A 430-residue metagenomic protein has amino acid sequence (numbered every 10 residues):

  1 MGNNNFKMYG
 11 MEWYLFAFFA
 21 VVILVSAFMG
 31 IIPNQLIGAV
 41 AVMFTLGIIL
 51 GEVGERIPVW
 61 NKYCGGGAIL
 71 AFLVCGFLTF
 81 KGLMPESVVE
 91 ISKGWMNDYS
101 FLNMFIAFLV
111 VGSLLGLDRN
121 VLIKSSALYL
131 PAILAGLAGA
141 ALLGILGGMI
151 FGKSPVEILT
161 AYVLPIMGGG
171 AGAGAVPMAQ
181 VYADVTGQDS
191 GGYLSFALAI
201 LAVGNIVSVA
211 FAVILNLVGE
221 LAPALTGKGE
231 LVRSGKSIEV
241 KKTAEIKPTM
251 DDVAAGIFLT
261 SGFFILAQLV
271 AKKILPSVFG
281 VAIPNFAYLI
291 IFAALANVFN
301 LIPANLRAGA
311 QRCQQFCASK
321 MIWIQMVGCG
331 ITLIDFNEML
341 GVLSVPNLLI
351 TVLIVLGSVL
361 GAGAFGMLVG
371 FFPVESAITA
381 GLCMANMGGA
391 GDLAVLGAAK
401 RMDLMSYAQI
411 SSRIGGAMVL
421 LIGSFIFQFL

Functional and structural regions predicted by a protein language model:
L15-A20, L36-I48, Y63-T79, L102-L109 (+2 more regions): Hydrophobic mid-bilayer segments of alpha-helices in multi-pass membrane transport proteins, especially secondary
F18-I31, L46, A199-I302: Membrane-embedded hairpin module used as a gating/binding unit in multi-pass transport and secretion proteins
F18-V22, F108-L109, P346-L430: C-terminal transmembrane helix pair
I31-T45, K93-L109, A135, L159-I166 (+4 more regions): Structural signature of hydrophobic alpha-helical transmembrane segments
N34-L36, I49-L70, M84-V88, S92-S100 (+4 more regions): Flexible hinge motifs at transmembrane-helix junctions and intramembrane kinks/re-entrant loops in multi-pass membrane
F77-K93, S113-K124, I145-E157, I302-L306 (+1 more regions): Transmembrane alpha-helix boundary signature
G94-M104, G116-I145, L201, I257 (+4 more regions): Entry/N-cap segments of selected transmembrane alpha helices and their immediately preceding amphipathic helices
F151-A199, V203, L215, G229-S234 (+1 more regions): Alpha-helical membrane segments and immediately flanking helix-loop junctions that form or couple to the substrate/ion
